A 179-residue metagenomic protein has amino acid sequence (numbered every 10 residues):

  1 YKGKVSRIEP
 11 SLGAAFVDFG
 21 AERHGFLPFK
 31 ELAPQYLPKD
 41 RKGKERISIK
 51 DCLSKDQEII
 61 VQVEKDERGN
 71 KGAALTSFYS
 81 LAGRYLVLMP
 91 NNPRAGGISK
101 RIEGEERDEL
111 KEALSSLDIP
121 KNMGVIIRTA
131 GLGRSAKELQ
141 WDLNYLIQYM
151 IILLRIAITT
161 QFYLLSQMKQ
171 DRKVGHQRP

Functional and structural regions predicted by a protein language model:
Y1-P179: Single-stranded RNA-binding surfaces
